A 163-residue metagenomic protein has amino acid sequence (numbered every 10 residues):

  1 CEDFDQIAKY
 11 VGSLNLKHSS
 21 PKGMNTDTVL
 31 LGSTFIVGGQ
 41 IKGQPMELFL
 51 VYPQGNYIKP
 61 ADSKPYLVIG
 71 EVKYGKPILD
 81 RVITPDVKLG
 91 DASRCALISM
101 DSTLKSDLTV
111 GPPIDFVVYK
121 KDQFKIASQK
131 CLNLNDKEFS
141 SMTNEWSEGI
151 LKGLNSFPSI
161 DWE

Functional and structural regions predicted by a protein language model:
C1-E163: N-terminal nucleophile
